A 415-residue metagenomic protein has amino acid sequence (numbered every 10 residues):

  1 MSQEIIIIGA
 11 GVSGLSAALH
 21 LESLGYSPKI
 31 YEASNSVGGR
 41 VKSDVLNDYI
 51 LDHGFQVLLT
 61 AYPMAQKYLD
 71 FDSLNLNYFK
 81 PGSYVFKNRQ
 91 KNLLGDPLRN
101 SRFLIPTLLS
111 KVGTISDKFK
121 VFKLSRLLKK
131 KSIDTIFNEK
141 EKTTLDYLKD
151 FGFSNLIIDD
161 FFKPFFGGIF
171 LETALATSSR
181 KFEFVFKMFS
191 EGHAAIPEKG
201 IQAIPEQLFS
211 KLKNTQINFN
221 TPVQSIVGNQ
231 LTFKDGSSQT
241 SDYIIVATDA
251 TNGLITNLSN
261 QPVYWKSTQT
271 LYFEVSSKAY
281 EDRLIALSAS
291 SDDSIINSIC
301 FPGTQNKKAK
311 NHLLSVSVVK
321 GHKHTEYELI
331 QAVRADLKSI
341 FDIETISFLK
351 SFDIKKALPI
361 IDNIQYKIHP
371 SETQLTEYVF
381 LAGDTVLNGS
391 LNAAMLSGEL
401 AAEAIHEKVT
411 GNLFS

Functional and structural regions predicted by a protein language model:
Q3-I30: N-terminal Rossmann-like FAD-binding beta1-loop-alpha1 element of flavoenzymes
V12-S13, V37, S397: Hydrophobic/small residue at the entry helix of a nucleotide-binding pocket
E22-L46: Glycine-rich FAD pyrophosphate-binding loop
N47-L127, I133-T135: Dinucleotide-binding Rossmann-like beta1-alpha1 core, especially the glycine-rich loop that anchors the ADP
Q66-K87, S154-D160, W265, Y280-E281 (+1 more regions): A short alpha-helix-loop-beta-strand transition element characteristic of N-terminal alpha/beta dinucleotide-binding
L124-S225: Active-site/ligand-binding neighborhood in enzyme catalytic cores
Q224-Y327, I340: Mid-domain catalytic core of redox enzymes that form a hydrophobic substrate pocket/lid adjacent to a catalytic redox
N306-S415: Conserved flavin/dinucleotide-binding core of flavoenzymes
